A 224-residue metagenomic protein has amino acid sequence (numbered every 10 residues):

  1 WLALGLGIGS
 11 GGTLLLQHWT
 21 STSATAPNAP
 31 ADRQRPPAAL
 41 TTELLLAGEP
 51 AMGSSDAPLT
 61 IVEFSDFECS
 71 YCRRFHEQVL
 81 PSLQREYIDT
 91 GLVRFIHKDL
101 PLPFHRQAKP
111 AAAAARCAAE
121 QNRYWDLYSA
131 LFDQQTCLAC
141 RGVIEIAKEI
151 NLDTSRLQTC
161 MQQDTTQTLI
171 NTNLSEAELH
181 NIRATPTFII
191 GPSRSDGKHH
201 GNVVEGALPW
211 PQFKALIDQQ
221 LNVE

Functional and structural regions predicted by a protein language model:
W1-S21, A26-P30, F64, E145-E224: C-terminal cap of thioredoxin/glutaredoxin-like
A26-A47: Short extracytoplasmic/periplasmic juxtamembrane "stem" segments immediately C-terminal to an N-terminal membrane anchor
T42-L44, P50, R73, L100 (+2 more regions): Flexible, active-site-adjacent loop/turn segments at secondary-structure boundaries
T42-L59, Y87: A short beta-strand-turn-helix
A47, V79-P81, S175: Alpha-helical scaffolding within the catalytic cores of extracellular/periplasmic polymer-degrading hydrolases
G48-E49, D99, T165, L174: Short, well-ordered turn and helix-capping elements at secondary-structure junctions
A51-M52, L138, V204: Short clusters of hydrophobic/aromatic residues that line enzyme substrate/ligand-binding pockets
A57, V62-E149, D153, H180 (+1 more regions): Structural alpha/beta surface segment adjacent to cysteine/selenocysteine redox centers across thiol/disulfide enzymes
